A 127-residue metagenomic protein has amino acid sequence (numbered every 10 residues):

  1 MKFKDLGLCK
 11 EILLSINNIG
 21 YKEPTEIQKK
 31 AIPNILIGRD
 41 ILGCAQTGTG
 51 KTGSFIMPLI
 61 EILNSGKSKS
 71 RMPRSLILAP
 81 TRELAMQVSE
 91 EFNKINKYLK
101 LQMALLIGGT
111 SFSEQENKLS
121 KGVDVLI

Functional and structural regions predicted by a protein language model:
M1-C44: Conserved pre-motif I regulatory segment
D5, K10-L14, N18, S68-I127: Conserved nucleic-acid-binding Ia/Ib motif block in the N-terminal RecA-like helicase ATPase lobe
P24-E26, P33-N34, P58, P73 (+1 more regions): Proline-centered helix-kink/hinge sites
T25, G53, S113: Glycine-rich phosphate-binding loop at the start of an alpha helix
K29-I41, T52-K69, M86, E91-I95: Walker A/P-loop NTP-binding motif
A45-T49: The conserved Walker
